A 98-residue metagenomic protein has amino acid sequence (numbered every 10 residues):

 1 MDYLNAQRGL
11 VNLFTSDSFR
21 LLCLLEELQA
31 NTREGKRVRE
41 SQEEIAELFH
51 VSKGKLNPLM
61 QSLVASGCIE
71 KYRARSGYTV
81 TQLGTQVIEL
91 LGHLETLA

Functional and structural regions predicted by a protein language model:
M1-E27: Short alpha-helical segments that sit at the start of domains
D17-L21, S41, L83: N-terminal positioning helix adjacent to the helix-turn-helix/winged-helix DNA-binding module
E27-R37: Short helix-capping/hinge SLiMs at alpha-helix to coil transitions
R37-E47: A short alpha-helical element within helix-turn-helix/winged-helix DNA-binding domains across DNA-binding proteins
R39, R75-Q82: Minor-groove-contacting beta-hairpin "wing" of winged helix-turn-helix DNA-binding domains
F49-A65: Short amphipathic alpha-helical interaction segments
V64-A74: A short, conserved structural fragment
T85-A98: Short, amphipathic alpha-helical interaction segments positioned at domain boundaries
